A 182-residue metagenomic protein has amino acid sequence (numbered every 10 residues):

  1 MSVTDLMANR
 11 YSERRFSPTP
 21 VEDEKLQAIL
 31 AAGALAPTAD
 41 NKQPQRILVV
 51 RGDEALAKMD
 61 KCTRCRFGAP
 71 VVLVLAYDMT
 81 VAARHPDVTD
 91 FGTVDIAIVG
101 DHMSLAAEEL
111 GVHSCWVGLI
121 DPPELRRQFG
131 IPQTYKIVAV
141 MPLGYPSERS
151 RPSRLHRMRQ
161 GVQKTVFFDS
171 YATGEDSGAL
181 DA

Functional and structural regions predicted by a protein language model:
M1-A182: Acidic, surface-exposed loops and disordered segments
